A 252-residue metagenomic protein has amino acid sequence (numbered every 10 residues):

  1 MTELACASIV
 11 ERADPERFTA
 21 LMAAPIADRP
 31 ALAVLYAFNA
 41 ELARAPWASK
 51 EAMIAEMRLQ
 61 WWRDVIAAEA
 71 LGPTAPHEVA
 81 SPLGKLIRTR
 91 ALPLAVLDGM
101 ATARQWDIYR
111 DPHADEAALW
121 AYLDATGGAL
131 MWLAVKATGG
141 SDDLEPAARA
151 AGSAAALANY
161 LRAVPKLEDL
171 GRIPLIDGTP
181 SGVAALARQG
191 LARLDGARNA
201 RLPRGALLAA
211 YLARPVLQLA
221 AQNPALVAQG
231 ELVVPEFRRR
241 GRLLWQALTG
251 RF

Functional and structural regions predicted by a protein language model:
M1-G84, L94-R104, L123-W132, D143-F252: Catalytic cores of Mg2+-dependent Asp-rich isoprenoid enzymes
Q105-A118: Acidic/His metal-coordination segments adjacent to aromatic residues that form catalytic metal sites in metalloenzymes
